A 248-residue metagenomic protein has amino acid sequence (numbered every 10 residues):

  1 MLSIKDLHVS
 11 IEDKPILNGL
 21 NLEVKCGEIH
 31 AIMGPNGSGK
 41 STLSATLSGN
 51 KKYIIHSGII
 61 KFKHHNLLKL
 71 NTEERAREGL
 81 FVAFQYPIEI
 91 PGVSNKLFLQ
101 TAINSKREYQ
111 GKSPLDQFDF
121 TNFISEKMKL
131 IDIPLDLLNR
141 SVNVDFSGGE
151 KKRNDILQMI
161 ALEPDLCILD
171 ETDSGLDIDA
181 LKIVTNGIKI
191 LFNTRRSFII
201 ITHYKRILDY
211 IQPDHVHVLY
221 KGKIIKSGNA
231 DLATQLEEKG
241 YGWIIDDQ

Functional and structural regions predicted by a protein language model:
L2-I4, L17-G19: Conserved structural motif at the start of ABC-family nucleotide-binding domains
K14-L17, E74, K182: Short coil-to-beta microelement around the adenine-binding A-loop and adjacent beta1/P-loop entry of ABC ATPase
M33-P35: The feature captures the beta-strand-to-loop junction immediately N-terminal to the Walker
I59-R75, N143: ABC ATPase NBD Q-loop/coupling interface
E78, Q85-P164: ABC-family P-loop ATPase nucleotide-binding domains
I168-T172, D179: Walker B catalytic motif
Y210, H215, L219, K223-D246: Conserved beta-strand-loop-alpha-helix hinge in the C-terminal portion of ABC ATPase nucleotide-binding domains
